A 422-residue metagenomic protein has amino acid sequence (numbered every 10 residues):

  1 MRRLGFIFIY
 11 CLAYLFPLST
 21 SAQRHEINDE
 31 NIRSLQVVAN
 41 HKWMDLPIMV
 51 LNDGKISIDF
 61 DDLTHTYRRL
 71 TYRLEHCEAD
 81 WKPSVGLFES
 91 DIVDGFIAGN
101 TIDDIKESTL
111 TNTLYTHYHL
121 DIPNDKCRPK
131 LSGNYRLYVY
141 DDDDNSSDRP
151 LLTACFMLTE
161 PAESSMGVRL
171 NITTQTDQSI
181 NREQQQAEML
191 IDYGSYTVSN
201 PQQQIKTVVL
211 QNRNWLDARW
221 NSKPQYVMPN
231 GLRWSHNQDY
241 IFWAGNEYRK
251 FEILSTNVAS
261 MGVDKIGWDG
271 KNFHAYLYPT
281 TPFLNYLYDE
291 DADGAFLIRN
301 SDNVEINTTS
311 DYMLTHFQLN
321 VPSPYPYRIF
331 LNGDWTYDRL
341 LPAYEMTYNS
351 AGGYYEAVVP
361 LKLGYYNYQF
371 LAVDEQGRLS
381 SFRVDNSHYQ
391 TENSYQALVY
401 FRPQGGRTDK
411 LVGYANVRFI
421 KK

Functional and structural regions predicted by a protein language model:
M1-R24: Bacterial Sec-dependent N-terminal signal peptides
E26-I27, L158-R182, Q390-Y414: Low-complexity, Pro/Ser/Thr- and charge-rich linker/hinge segments at domain boundaries
I27-E78, S179-Y193, D302-F317: Contiguous beta-strand segments within globular domains
A79-W81, C127, D141-L151, N214-W215 (+2 more regions): Short acidic/polar inter-strand loop motif in beta-rich domains
V93-H119, W215-K223, H316-L363, E375-P403: Aromatic-rich carbohydrate-binding modules that target alpha-glucans
N112-D142: Ligand-binding face of N-terminal immunoglobulin V-set domains in extracellular IgSF glycoproteins
V198-Y288: Long, internal scaffold/assembly segments composed of regular secondary structure
Y276-Y325, D409-K422: Basic K/R-rich, polyanion-interacting modules in nucleoproteins and related proteins
